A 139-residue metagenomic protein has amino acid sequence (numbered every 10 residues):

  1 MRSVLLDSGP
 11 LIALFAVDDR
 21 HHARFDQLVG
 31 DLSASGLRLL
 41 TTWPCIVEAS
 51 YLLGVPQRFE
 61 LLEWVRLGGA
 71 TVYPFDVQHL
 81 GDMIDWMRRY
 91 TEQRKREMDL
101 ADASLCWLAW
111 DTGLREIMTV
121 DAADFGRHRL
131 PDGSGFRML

Functional and structural regions predicted by a protein language model:
M1-T41, L52-E63, P131-D132: Short, well-structured N-terminal submotif of metal-dependent ribonuclease cores
S3, A103-L139: Acidic, metal-binding active-site segment of PIN/NYN-like and related structure-specific nucleases
S8, W43, D99-A103: Conserved glycosyltransferase catalytic-site signature
A34-L39, G69-T71, D111-E116: Short active-site oxyanion
P44, S50, V55-Q78: Active-site-proximal, substrate-binding regions of enzyme catalytic domains and RNA-binding/basic surfaces
L67-G69, F75-G81, M87, Q93-R94 (+1 more regions): Short acidic, glycine/proline-enriched helix-loop-strand junctions
Y73-V120: Active-site neighborhoods of divalent-metal-dependent phosphate/nucleic-acid chemistry enzymes
